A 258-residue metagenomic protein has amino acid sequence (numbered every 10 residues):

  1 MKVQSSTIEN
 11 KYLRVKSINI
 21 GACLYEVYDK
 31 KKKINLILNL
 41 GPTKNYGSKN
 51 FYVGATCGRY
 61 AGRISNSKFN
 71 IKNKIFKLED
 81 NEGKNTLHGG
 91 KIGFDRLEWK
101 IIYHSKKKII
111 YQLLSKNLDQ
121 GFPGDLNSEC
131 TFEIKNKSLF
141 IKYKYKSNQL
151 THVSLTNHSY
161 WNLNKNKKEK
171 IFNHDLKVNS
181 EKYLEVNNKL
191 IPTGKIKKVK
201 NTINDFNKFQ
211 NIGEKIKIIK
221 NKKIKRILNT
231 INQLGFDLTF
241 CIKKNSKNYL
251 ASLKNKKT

Functional and structural regions predicted by a protein language model:
M1-T258: An exposed, glycine/acidic-rich loop-and-rim segment of catalytic or binding clefts
